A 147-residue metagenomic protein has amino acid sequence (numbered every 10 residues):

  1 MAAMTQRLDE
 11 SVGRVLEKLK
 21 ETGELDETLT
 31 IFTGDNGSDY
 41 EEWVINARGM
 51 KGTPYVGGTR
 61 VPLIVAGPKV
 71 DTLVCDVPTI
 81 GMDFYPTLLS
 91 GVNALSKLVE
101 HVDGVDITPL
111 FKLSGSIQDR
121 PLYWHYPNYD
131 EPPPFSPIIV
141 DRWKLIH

Functional and structural regions predicted by a protein language model:
M1, T5-L8, V74-G81, E100: Aromatic-acidic/polar surface patches that form glycan- and anion
M1-L8, V12, L29-G34, P62-I64 (+1 more regions): Beta-strand elements within well-structured catalytic alpha/beta cores of enzymes that handle phosphate/sulfate esters
S11-R14, D130: Short, conserved clusters of charged catalytic residues that mark active-site and nucleotide-handling motifs
R14-E27, G91-V99: Surface-exposed helix-capping loop/turn segments at secondary-structure junctions
E17-V70, I80: Histidine-centered active-site microenvironments of extracellular/periplasmic hydrolases and transferases
S38-W43, K51-P54, D71, M82-H147: C-terminal cap/loop subdomain of S1 sulfatases and analogous C-terminal strand-loop tails that border
